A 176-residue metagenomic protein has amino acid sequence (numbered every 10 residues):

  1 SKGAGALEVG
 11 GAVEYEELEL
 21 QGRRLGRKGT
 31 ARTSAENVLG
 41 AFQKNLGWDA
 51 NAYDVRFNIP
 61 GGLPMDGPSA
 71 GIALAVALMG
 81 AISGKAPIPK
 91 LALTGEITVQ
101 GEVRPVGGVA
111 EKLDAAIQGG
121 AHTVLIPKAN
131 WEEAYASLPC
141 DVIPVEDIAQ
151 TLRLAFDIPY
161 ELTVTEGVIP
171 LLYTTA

Functional and structural regions predicted by a protein language model:
K2-A176: Peripheral, non-AAA+ core regions of ATP-driven protein-machinery
